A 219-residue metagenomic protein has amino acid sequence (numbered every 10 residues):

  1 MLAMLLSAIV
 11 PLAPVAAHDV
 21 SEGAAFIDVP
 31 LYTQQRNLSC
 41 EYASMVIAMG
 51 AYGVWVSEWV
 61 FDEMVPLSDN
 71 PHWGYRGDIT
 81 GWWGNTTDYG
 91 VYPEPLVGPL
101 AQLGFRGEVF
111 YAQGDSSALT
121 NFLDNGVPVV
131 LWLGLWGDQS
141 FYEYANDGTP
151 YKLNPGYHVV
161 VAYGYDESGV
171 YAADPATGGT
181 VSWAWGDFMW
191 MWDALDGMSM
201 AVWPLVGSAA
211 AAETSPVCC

Functional and structural regions predicted by a protein language model:
M1-A17: Secretory targeting signatures
H18-V127, G197-C218: Cysteine-nucleophile protease catalytic domains, especially the papain-like/related folds used in DUB/UBL proteases
Q35, G126, P155-Y157, E167: Extracytoplasmic
S44, Y111-Q113, L133-G137, G164-D166 (+1 more regions): A mature extracytoplasmic/lumenal domain signature
V127-L133: A short hydrophobic beta-strand element
D138-Y142: Short acidic/His/Gly/Ser-rich catalytic and metal-binding motifs that mark active-site loops of diverse hydrolases
E143-N154, V161-C219: Noncatalytic regulatory segments and standalone regulatory/sensor domains
